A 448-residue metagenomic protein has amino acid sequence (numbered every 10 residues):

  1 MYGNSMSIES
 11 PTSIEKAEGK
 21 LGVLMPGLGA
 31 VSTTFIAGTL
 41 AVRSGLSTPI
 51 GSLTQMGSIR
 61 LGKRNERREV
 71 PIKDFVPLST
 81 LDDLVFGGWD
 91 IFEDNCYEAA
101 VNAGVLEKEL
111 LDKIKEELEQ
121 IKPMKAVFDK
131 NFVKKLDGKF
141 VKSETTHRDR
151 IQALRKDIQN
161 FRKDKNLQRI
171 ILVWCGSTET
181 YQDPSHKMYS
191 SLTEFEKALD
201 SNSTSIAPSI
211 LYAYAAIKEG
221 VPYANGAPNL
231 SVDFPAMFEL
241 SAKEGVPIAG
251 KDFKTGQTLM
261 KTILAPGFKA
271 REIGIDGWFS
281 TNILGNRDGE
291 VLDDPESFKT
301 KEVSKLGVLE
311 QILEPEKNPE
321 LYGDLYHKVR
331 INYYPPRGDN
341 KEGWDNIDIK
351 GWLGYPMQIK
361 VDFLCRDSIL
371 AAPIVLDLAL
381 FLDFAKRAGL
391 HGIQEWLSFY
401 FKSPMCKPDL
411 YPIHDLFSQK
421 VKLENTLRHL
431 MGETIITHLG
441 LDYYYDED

Functional and structural regions predicted by a protein language model:
M1-Y2: Short, positively charged and aromatic/hydrophobic N-terminal segments
S5-A227, S231-K243, L259-A265, Q358-D448: Metallocofactor- and cofactor-centric catalytic cores in central/energy metabolism, strongly enriched
A30, D90-E93, T255-G256, F279-N286 (+3 more regions): Glycine-rich beta-alpha junction loops
G220-V221, V246, E272-I273: Short glycine/serine/threonine/alanine-rich loop segments
N229-E244, I283-D294, Q311-E320, G338-G354 (+2 more regions): Short flexible/disordered coil segments
A249-K251, T255-L321: Conserved anion/nucleotide-ligand pocket segment
S304-Q311, E316-E395: Glycine-rich, aromatic-lined ligand/substrate-binding cores of catalytic and carbohydrate-binding domains
